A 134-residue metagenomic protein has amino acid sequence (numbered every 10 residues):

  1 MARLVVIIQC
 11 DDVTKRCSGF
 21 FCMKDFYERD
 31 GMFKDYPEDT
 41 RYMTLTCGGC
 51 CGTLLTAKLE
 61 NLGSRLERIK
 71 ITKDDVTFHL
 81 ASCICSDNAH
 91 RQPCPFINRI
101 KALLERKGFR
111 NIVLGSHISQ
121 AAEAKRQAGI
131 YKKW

Functional and structural regions predicted by a protein language model:
M1-R68, A89-F96, A102-L103, R110-N111 (+1 more regions): Conserved mixed alpha/beta catalytic, RNA-binding, or beta-rich assembly cores of soluble enzyme, regulatory
L4-V6, V76-H79: Structural motif
K70-K73: Acidic (Asp/Glu)-rich catalytic clusters
H79-C83, A89: Active-site nucleophile-His-acid catalytic modules used for acyl/amide transfer and hydrolysis across diverse enzymes
C83, H117-I118: Short, ordered loop/turn segments at secondary-structure junctions
I112-S116: General beta-strand structural signal in soluble alpha/beta enzymes
